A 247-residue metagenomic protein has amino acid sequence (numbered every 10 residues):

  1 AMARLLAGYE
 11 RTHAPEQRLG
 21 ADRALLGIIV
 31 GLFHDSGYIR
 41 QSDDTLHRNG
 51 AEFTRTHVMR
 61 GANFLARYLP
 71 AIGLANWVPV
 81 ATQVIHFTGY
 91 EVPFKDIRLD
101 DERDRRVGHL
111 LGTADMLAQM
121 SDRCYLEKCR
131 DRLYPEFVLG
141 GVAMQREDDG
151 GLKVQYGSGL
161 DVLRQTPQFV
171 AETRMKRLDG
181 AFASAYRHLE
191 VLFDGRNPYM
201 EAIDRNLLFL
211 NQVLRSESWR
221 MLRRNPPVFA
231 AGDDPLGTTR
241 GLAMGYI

Functional and structural regions predicted by a protein language model:
M2, T56-K95, M144, D149-K153: Histidine- and acidic-residue-rich, metal-dependent catalytic cores
A3-A7, G37, A66: Amphipathic, well-packed alpha-helical segments that form the structural scaffold of globular domains
L5-R23, F33, Y90-I247: Divalent metal-dependent phosphate-bond-processing catalytic cores, especially two-metal-ion Mg2+/Mn2+ enzymes that act
Y9-Q17, D43-R48, Y68-V80, I97: Inter-helical turn/loop segments and adjacent helix faces that build the functional surface of alpha-helical bundle
R23-L46, G61, T82-E91: His-Asp-centered metal-binding catalytic motifs of divalent-metal-dependent phosphohydrolases/nucleases
L26-I28, E52, R106: Hydrophobic alpha-helical context, especially transmembrane and signal-peptide helices
N49-T56: Alpha-helix capping and helix-loop boundary segments enriched in small/acidic/polar residues
